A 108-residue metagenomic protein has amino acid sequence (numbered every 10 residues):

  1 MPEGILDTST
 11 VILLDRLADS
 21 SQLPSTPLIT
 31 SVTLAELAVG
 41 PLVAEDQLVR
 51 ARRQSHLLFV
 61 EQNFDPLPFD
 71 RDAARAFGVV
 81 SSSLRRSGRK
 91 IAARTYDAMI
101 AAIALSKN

Functional and structural regions predicted by a protein language model:
M1-L58: Short, well-structured N-terminal submotif of metal-dependent ribonuclease cores
L13, V39, F59, A76-V79 (+1 more regions): Residue-level signal for well-ordered alpha-helical scaffold segments within enzymatic catalytic domains
Q22, F64-D65: A ubiquitous short alpha-helical element
G40-A44, V60-F64, L84-S87: Alpha-helix C-capping/helix-to-loop hinge sites
S55-V60, F69-D72: Short hydrophobic interaction/assembly module
D65-N108: Active-site neighborhoods of divalent-metal-dependent phosphate/nucleic-acid chemistry enzymes
